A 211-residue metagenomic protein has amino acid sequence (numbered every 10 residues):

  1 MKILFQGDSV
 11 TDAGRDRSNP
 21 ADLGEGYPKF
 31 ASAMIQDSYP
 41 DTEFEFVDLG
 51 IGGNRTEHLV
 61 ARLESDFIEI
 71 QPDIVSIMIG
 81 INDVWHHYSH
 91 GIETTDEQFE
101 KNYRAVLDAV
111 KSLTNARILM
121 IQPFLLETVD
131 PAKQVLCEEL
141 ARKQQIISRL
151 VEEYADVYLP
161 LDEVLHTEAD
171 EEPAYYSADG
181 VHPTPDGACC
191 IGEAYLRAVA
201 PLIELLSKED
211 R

Functional and structural regions predicted by a protein language model:
M1-D22: Short glycine-rich His-centered loop
Q6-S9, G52, I79-I81: Glycine-rich beta-strand-to-loop/alpha-helix junction loops that act as flexible
L23-A31: Short N-terminal amphipathic alpha-helix/helix-capping patch enriched in small hydrophobics with frequent Ser/Thr
F30-E45, H58-R211: Alpha-helical cap/lid subdomain in secreted, periplasmic, or secretory-pathway luminal O-acyl-processing enzymes
D48-R55: Short beta->alpha junction loops
